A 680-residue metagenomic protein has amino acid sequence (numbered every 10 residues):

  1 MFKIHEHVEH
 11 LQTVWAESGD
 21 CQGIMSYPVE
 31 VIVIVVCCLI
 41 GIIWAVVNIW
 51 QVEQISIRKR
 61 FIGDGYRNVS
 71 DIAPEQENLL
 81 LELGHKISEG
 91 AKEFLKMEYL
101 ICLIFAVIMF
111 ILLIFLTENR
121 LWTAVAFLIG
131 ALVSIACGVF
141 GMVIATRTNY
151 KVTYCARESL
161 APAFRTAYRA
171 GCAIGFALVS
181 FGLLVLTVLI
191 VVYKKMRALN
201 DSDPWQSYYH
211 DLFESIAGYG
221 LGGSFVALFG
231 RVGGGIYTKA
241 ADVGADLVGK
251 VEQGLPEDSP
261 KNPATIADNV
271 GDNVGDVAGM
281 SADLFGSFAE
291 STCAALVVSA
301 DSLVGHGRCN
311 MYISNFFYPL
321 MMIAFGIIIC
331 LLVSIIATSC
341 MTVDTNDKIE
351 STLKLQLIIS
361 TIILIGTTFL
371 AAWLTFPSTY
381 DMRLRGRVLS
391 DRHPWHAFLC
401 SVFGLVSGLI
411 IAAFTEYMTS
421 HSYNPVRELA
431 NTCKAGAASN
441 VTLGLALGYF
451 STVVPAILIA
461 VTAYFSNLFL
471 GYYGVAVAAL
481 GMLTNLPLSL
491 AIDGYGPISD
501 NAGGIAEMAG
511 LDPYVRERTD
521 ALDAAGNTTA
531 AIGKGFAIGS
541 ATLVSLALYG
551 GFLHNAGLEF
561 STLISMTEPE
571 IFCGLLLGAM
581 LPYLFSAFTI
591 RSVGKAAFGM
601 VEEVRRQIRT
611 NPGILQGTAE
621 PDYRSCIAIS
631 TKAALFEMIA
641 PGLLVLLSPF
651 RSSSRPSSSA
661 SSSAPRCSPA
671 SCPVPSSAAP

Functional and structural regions predicted by a protein language model:
F2-P680: Hydrophobic packing and interface segments
